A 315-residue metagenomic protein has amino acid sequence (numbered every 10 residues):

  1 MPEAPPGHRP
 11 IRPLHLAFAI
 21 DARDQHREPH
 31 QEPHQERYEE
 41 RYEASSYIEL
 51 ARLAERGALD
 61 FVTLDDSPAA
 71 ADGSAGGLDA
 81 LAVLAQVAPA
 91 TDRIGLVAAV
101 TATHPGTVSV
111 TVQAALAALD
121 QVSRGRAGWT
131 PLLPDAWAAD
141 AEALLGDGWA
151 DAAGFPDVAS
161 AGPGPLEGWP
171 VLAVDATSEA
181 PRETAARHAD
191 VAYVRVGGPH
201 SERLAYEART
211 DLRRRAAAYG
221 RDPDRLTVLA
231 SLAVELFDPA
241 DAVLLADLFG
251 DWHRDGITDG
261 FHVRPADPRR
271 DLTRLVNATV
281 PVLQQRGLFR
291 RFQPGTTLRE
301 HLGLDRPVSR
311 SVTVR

Functional and structural regions predicted by a protein language model:
P2-R93, E167-L172, A176, T296 (+1 more regions): N-terminal beta1-alpha1-beta2 module of alpha/beta enzyme domains
R12, P105-H188, D224, Q293-P294 (+1 more regions): Internal, glycine-rich beta/alpha segment that forms the wall or movable "lid" of small-molecule/cofactor binding
L14-I20, D60-L64, I94-V100, G125-P131 (+4 more regions): Hydrophobic faces of well-ordered beta-strands that scaffold small-molecule active sites in alpha/beta enzyme cores
E40-S67, R182-H200, D251-I257: Catalytic domains of carbohydrate-active enzymes, especially glycoside hydrolases
A54, A58, V87, L119 (+5 more regions): Conserved, mostly hydrophobic/aromatic
F61-A80, V196-A205, V263-R274: Glycine-rich, proline-tolerant flexible connector loops at the mouths of alpha/beta enzymes
W137-D147, E202-R214, P268-F292: C-terminal helical cap(s) of enzyme catalytic domains, especially alpha/beta-barrels
E235-P281, R290: Substrate-recognition/cap regions that form aromatic- and gly/pro-loop-enriched pockets for small-molecule ligands
